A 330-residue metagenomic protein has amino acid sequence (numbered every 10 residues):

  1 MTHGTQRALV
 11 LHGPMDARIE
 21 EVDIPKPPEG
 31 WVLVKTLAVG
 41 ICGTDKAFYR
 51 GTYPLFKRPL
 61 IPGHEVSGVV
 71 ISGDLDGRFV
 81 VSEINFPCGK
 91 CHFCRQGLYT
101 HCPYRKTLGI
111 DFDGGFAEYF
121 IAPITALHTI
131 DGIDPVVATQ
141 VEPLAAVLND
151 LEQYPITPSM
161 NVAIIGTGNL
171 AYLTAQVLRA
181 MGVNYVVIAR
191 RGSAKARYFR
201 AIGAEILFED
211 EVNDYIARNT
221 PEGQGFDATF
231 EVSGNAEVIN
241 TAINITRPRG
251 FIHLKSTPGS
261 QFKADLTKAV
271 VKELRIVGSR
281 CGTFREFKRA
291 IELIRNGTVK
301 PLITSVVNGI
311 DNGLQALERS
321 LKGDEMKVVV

Functional and structural regions predicted by a protein language model:
M1-Q6, R191, N240-T241, F284-V330: C-terminal hydrophobic helical "lid"/dimerization subdomain of Rossmann-like NAD(P)H-dependent oxidoreductases
D23-V39, T52-H92, D131-I133: Glycine-rich beta-strand-centered segment in the early N-terminal region that forms part of a ligand/cofactor-binding
V81, D227-F230, H253: N-terminal Rossmann-like NAD(P) cofactor-binding module of classical short-chain dehydrogenase/reductase
C88-I165: NAD(P)H dinucleotide-binding glycine-rich loop of Rossmann-like/cofactor-binding domains, especially the beta1-alpha1
I133-E211: Mid-domain Rossmann-like dinucleotide-binding core that forms the NAD(H)/NADP(H) cofactor-binding site
I188-G192, V232, R280: N-terminal Rossmann-fold cofactor-binding loop
A201, A236-N296: Glycine-rich phosphate-binding loop and adjacent beta-alpha segment of Rossmann(oid) nucleotide-cofactor-binding
V212-G223: Short amphipathic alpha-helix with an adjacent loop that forms part of the alpha/beta core around
